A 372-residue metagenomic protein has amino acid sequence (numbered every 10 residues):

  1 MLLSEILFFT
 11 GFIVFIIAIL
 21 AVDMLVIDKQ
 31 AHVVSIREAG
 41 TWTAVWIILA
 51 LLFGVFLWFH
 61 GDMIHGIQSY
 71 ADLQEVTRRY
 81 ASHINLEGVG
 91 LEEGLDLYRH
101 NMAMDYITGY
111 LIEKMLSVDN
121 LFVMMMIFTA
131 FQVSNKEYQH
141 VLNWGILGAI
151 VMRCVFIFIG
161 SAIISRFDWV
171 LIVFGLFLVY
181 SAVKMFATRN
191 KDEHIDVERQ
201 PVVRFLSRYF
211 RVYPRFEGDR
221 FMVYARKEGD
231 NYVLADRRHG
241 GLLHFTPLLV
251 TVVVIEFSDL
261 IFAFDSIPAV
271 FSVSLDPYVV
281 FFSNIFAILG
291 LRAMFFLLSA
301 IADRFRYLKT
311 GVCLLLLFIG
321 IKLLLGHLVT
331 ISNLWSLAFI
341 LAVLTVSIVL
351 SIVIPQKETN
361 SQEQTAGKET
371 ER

Functional and structural regions predicted by a protein language model:
M1-R372: Multi-pass alpha-helical transmembrane bundle typical of ion/small-solute transporters and intramembrane aspartyl
